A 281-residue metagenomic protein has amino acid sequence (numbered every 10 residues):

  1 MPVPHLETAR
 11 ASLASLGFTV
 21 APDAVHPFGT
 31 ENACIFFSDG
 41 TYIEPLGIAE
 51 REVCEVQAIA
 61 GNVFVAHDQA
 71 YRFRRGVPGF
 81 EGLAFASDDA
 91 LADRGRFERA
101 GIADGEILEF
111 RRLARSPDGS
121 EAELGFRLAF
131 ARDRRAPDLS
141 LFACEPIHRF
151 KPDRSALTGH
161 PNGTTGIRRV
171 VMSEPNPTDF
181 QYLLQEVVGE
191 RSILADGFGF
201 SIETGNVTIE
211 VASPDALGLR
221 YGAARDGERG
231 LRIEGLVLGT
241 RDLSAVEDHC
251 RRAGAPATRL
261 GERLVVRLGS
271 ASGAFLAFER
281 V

Functional and structural regions predicted by a protein language model:
P2-T19, F37-V281: Glyoxalase I/VOC metalloenzyme domain signal
A21-H26: Conserved catalytic-core motifs of GNAT/GCN5-like acyltransferases
P27-E31, L260-E262: Short acidic/glycine-enriched loop/turn segments that link adjacent beta-strands
A33-I35: Short beta-strand scaffold segments in enzyme catalytic cores
